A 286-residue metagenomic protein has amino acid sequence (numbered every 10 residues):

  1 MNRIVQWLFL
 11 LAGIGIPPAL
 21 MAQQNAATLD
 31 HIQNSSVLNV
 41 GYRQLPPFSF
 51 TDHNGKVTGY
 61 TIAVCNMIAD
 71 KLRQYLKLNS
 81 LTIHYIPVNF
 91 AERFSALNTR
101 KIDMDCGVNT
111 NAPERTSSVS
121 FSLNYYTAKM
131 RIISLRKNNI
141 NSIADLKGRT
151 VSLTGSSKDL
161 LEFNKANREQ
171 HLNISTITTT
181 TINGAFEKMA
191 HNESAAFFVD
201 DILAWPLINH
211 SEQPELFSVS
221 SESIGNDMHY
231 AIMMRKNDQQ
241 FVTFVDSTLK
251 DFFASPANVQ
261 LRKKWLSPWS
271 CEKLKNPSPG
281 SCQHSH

Functional and structural regions predicted by a protein language model:
Q23, A63-M67, K71, A144 (+3 more regions): Extended ligand-binding regions for polar small-molecule ligands
A26, H53-Y75: Short, polar/charged alpha-helical segment
S35-Y60: Short glycine-rich His-centered loop
R43-Q44, Y126-S134, N209-K250, S267-H286: Periplasmic-binding protein-like
L45, N66, D70, K77-D145 (+1 more regions): Acidic, polar ligand-binding/catalytic clefts
N66-T82, D159-T179, I208-Q213, K263: Ligand-binding cleft/hinge of the Venus flytrap
E92, C106-S118, E162-N167, K188-N226: A ligand-binding cleft/hinge motif common to bilobed small-molecule-binding domains
